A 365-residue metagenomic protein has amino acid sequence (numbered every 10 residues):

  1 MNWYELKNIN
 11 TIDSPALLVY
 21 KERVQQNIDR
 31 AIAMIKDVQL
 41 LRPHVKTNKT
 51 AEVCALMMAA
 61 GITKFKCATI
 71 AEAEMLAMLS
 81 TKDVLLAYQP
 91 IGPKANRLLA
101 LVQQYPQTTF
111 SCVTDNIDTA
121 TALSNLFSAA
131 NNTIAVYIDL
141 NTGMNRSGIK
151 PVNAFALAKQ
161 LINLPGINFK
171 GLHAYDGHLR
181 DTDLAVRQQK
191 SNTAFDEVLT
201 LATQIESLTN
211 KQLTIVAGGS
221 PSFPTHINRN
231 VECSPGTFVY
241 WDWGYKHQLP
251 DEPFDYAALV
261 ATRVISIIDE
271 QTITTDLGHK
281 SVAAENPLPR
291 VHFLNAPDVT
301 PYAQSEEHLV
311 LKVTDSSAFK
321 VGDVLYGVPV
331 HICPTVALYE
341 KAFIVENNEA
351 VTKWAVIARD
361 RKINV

Functional and structural regions predicted by a protein language model:
M1-V19: Generic N-terminal amphipathic, Lys/Arg-enriched alpha-helix
N2-Y4, R23-V53: N-terminal glycine-rich anion-binding loops that anchor highly charged ligand groups
V24, K46, L76, I138 (+5 more regions): Conserved, mostly hydrophobic/aromatic
L40, S207-V216, V321, V336-Y339: Flexible, glycine/charged-enriched surface loops at secondary-structure junctions
H44-D176, R180: Active-site-proximal beta-alpha core segment in soluble small-molecule metabolic enzymes
T142-E252: Active-site loop/helix belt of alpha/beta enzymes
P221-P297: Active-site loop ensemble at the mouth of alpha/beta enzyme cores that anchors a bound cofactor
I268-V365: C-terminal accessory subdomain/extension
